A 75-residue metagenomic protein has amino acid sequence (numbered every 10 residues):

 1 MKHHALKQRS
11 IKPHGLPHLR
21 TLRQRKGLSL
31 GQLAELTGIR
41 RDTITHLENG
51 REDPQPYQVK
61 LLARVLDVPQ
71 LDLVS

Functional and structural regions predicted by a protein language model:
K2-R25: A short, Lys/Arg-rich alpha-helix, primarily the initiator
P17-L36, L61: Short basic helix-loop element that most often maps to the first helix and adjoining turn of HTH DNA-binding modules
L19, L33-A34, I44-L47, L73: Conserved hydrophobic/aromatic packing and binding residues within compact polymer-binding modules
I39-D53: Recognition helix of helix-turn-helix/homeodomain-like DNA-binding domains that insert into the DNA major groove
Q55-D72: DNA major-groove recognition helix of helix-turn-helix/homeodomain DNA-binding modules
